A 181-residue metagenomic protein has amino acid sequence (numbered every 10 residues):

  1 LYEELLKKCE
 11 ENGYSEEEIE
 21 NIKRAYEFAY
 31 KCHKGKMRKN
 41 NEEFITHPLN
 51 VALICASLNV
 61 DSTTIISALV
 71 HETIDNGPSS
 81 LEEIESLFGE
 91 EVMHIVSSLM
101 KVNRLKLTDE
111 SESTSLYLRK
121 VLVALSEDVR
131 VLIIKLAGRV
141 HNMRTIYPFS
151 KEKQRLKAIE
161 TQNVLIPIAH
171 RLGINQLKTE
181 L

Functional and structural regions predicted by a protein language model:
L1-L181: Active-site helical microenvironments for divalent-metal-assisted chemistry
